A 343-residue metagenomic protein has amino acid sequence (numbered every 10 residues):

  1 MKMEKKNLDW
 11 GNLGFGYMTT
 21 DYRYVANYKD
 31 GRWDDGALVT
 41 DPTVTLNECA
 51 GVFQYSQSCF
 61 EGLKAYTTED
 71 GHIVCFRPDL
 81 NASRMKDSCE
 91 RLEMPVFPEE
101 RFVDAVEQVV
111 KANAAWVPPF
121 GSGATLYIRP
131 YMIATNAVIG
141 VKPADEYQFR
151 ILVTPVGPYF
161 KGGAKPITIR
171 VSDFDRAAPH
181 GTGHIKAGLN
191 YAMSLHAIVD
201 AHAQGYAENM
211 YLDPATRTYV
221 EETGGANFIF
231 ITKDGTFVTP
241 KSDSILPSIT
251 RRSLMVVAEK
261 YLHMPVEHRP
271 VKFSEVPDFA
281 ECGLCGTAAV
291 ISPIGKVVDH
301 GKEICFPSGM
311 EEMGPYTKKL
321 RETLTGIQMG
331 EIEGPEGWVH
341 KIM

Functional and structural regions predicted by a protein language model:
M1-V109, V138-M343: Helix-start/capping segments and mature chain N-termini
E99-R101, V109-G123: Charged, gly/pro-rich active-site loop segments
A112, A134-T135: Intrinsically disordered, low-complexity linker/loop segments enriched in Gly/Pro and charged/polar residues
P119-R129, I133: Extended, Lys/Arg-enriched charged tracts that mediate electrostatic binding to polyanionic substrates
